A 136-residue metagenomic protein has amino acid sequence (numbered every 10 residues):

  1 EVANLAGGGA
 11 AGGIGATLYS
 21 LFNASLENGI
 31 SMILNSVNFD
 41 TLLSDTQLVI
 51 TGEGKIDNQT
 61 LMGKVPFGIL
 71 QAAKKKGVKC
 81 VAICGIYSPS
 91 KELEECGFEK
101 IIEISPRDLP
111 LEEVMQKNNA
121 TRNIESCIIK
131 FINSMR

Functional and structural regions predicted by a protein language model:
E1-R136: N-terminal loops that bind phosphate or other acidic moieties and the adjacent beta-alpha structural core
